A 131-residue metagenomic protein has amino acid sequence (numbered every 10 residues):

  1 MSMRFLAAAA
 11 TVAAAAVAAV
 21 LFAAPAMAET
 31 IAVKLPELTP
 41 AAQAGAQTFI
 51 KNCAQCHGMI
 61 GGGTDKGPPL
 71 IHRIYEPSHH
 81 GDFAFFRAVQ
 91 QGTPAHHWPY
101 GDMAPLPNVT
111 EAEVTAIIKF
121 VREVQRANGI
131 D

Functional and structural regions predicted by a protein language model:
M1-A41, A88, F120-D131: Post-cleavage N-terminal segment of exported redox proteins
A23, P77, T110: Residue-level detector of flexible, active-site-proximal loop/helix-junction positions within diverse enzyme catalytic
A26-E29, C56, I74-Y75: Short low-complexity stretches enriched in small and charged residues
I31, C53, G63-D65: A short alpha-helix capping/helix-coil boundary motif
V33, Q55-H57, T93: Intrinsically disordered, low-complexity segments enriched in polar/charged residues with Gly/Pro, especially when
L35, P40-A46, M59-Q90, P105: Gly/Gly-Pro-rich "capping" loops immediately C-terminal to redox-active cysteine motifs in periplasmic/lumenal
G45, F49-M59, M103, I117-V121: The canonical Cys-X-X-Cys-His
T64-R73, Q91-I118, V124, G129-D131: Axial heme c-ligation environment in periplasmic c-type cytochrome domains
